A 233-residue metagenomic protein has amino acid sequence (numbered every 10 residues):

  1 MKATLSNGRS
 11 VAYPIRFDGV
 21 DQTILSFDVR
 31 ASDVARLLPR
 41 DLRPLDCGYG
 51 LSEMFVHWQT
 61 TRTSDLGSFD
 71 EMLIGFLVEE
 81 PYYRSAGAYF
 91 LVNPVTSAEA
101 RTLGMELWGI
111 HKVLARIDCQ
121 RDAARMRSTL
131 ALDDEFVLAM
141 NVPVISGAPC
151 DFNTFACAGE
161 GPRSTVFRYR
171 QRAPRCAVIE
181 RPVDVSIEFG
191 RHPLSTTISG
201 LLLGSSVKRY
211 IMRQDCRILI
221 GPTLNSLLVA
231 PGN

Functional and structural regions predicted by a protein language model:
M1-F69, I211-D215, T223-N233: N-terminal domain-onset segments
M1-S6, G104-N233: Interaction-surface and assembly-scaffold signal
Y13, Y49, Y82-Y83, Y89 (+2 more regions): Sequence-level detector for tyrosine residue identity
V20, I24, D65, F76 (+5 more regions): Residue-level detector of solvent-exposed, low-hydrophobicity positions
V20-T23, L38-R43, F55-W58, R84 (+3 more regions): Generic detector of short, locally flexible boundary/turn motifs and exposed helical patches
D21, L73, R191: Solvent-exposed, flexible loop/coil residues
D28-V29, L45-G50, Y89-F90, E99-T102 (+1 more regions): N-terminal start-of-chain detector that recognizes signal peptides and the immediate post-cleavage beginning
Q59-N141: Aromatic- and glycine-enriched beta-alpha-beta binding-site module
